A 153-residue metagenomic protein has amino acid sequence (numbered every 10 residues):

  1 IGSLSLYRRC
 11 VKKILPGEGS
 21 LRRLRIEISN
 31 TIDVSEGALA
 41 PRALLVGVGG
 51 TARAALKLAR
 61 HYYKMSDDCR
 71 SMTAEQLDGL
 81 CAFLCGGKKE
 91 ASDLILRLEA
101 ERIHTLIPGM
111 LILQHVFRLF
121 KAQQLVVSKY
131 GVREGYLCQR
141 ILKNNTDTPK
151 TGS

Functional and structural regions predicted by a protein language model:
I1-S153: Helical "lid/coupling" subdomains associated with nucleotide-phosphate turnover
